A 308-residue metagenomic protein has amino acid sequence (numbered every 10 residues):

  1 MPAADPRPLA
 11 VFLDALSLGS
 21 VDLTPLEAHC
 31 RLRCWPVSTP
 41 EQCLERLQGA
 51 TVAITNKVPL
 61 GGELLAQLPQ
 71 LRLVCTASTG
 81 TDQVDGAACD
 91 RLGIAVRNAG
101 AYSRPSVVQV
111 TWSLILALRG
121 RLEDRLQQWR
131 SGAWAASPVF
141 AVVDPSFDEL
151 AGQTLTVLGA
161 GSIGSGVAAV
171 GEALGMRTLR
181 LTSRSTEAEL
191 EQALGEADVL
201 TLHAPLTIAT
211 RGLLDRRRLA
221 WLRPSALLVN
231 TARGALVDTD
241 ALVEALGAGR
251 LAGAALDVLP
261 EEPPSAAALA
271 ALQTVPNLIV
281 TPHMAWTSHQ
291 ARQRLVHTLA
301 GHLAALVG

Functional and structural regions predicted by a protein language model:
M1-A50: N-terminal glycine-/charge-rich "phosphate-binding" loop or analogous flexible N-terminal tail
P2-R7, D90, R97-S106, V110 (+2 more regions): C-terminal helix-to-coil terminal segments
F12, L155-V157: Hydrophobic Val/Ile/Leu positions in short beta-strands of Rossmann-like dinucleotide-binding domains
P36, A77-S78, I94-P105, T182: Short beta->alpha connector loops at strand-helix junctions that form conserved, small/polar/Pro-enriched
A50, L68, E196-A197: An anion/phosphate-binding loop that grips the pyrophosphate of nucleotide cofactors and donors
L60-G62, R177, R184-A270: Rossmann-like adenosine-cofactor binding region
L92, G100-T154: Phosphate-binding beta-alpha-beta segment of Rossmann-like dinucleotide-binding domains, i.e., the NAD(P)
I163: Hydrophobic/small residue at the entry helix of a nucleotide-binding pocket
